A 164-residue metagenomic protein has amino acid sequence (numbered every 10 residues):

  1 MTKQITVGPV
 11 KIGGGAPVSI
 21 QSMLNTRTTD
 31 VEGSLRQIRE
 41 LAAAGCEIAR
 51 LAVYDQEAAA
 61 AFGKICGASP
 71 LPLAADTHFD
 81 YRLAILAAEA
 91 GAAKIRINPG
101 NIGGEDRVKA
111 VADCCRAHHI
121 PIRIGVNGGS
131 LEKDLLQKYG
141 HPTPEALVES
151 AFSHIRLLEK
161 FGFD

Functional and structural regions predicted by a protein language model:
M1-M23, R116: N-terminal amphipathic alpha-helix/helix-capping segment at the start of soluble metabolic enzymes
V18-L24, A49-L51, L73-T77, I95-I97 (+1 more regions): Hydrophobic faces of well-ordered beta-strands that scaffold small-molecule active sites in alpha/beta enzyme cores
N25-V31, A42-S69, P99-G104: Glycine-rich, proline-tolerant flexible connector loops at the mouths of alpha/beta enzymes
T28-E40, F79-I85: Short, acidic/polar
G45, A68-L71, A88-I95, R116-H119: Glycine-enriched alpha-helix->loop->beta-strand junction motifs that scaffold or abut catalytic
D55-T77, A110-I122: Alpha-helix-loop-beta-strand connector modules within alpha/beta enzyme cores
P72-V111: Hydrophobic, well-structured modules enriched for small/aliphatic residues and gly/pro motifs, marking either
I102-D164: Conserved anion-binding
